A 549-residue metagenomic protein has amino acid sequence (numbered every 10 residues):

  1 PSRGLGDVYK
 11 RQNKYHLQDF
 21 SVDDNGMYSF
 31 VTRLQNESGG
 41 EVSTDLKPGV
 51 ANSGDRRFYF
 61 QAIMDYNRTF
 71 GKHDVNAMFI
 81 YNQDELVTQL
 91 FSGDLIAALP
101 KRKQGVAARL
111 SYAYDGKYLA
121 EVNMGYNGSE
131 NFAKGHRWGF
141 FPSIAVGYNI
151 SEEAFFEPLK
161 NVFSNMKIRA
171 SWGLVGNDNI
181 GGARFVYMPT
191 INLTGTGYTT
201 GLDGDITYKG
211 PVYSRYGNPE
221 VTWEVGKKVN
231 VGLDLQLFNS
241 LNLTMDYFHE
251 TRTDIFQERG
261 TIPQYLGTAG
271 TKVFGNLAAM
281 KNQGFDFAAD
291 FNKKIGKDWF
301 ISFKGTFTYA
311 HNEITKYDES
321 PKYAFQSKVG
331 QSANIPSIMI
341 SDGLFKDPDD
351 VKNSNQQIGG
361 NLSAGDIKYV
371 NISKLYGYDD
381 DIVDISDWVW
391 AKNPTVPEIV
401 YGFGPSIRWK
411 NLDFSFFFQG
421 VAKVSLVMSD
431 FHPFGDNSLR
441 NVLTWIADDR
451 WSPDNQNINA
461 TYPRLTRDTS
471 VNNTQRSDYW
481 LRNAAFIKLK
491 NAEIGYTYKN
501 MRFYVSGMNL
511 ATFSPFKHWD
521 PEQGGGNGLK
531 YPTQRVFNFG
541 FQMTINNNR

Functional and structural regions predicted by a protein language model:
P1-Y9: Single conserved hydrophobic/aromatic residue that forms the stacking wall/gate of nucleotide- or nucleobase-binding
K10-K14, Y81-Q89, M124-E130, I150-E152 (+9 more regions): Transmembrane beta-strands of outer-membrane beta-barrel pores
F20-E121, S129-A133: Outer-membrane beta-barrel transmembrane domain signature of Gram-negative proteins, especially the mid-to-C-terminal
M27-F30, V421-G507: Extracytoplasmic gating/loop element in the C-terminal half of outer-membrane beta-barrel translocons and assembly
L90, E157-V225, T244-M280, A324: Solvent-exposed loop/turn elements at secondary-structure boundaries
L99, G195-N242, T271-G296, S332-I340 (+2 more regions): Outer-membrane beta-barrel signature, preferentially recognizing the C-terminal barrel domain of Gram-negative
R184, N292-T395, G435, N455: Conserved small-residue
F274-N282, S327-D350, N455-N457, T461 (+2 more regions): C-terminal beta-signal and terminal closure region of outer-membrane beta-barrel proteins
